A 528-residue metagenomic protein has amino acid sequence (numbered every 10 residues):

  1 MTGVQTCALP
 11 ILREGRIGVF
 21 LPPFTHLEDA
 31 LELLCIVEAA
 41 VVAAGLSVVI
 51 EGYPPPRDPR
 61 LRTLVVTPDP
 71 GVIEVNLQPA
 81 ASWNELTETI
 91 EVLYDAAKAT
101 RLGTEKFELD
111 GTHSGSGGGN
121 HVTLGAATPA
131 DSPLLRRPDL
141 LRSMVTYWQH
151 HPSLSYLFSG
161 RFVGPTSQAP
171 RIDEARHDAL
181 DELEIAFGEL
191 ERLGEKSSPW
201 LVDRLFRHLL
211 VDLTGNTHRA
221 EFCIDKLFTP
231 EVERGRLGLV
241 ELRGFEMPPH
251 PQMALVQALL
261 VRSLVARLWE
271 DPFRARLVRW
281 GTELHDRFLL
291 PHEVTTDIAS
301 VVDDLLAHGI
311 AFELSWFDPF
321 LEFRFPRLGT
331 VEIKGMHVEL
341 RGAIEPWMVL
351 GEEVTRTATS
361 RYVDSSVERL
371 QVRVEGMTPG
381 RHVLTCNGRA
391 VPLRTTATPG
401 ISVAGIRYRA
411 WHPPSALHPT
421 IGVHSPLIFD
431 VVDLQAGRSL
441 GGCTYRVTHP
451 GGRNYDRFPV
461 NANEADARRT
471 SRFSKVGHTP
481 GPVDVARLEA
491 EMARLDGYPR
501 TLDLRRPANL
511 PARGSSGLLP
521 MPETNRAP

Functional and structural regions predicted by a protein language model:
T2-G3, C7-L9: Short, small-residue-biased leader/transition segments that mark boundaries at the very start of proteins
E14-R16, R219, L237-L239, V367-R369 (+1 more regions): Active-site lining segments that contact anionic ligands and/or coordinate catalytic metals
R16-G18, G45-E51, G103-T104, H121 (+2 more regions): Beta-sheet entry/capping signal
T25, D29-L33, E85-T89, R136 (+3 more regions): Short amphipathic alpha-helical segments
D29-P68: Carboxylate/His-rich catalytic cores and anion/metal-binding grooves
P55-R57, L64-E91, D95, T100-L109 (+2 more regions): Loop-rich catalytic cores of soluble enzymes, especially ATP-dependent carboxylate-amine ligases and other
I90, W269-P528: Acidic, glycine-enriched catalytic cores built around paired aspartates
M253-R274: His/Asp/Glu-rich mid-to-C-terminal helical/loop segments that flank catalytic regions of hydrolases
